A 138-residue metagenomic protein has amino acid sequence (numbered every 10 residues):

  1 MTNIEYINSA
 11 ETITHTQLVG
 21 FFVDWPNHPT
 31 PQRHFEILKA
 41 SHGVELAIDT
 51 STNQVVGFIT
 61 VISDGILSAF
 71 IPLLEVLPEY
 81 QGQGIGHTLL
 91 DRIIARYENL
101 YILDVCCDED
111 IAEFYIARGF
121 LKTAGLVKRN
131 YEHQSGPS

Functional and structural regions predicted by a protein language model:
M1-R33, D49, L126, P137-S138: Short amphipathic alpha-helix that is part of the acyltransferase structural core
A10, P72, C106-C107: Small/polar loops that bind or transfer phosphate-bearing groups
I13, I66, D110-E113: Short alpha-helical
K39-I59: Conserved beta-hairpin
V55, N99-Q134: Conserved active-site alpha-helix within GNAT-family acetyltransferase domains
V61-I71, Q81: A conserved beta-turn-beta hairpin within the catalytic core of GNAT-like acetyltransferases that forms part
V76, G82-A95, C107: Conserved acetyl-CoA-binding loop-helix of GNAT-fold acetyltransferases
